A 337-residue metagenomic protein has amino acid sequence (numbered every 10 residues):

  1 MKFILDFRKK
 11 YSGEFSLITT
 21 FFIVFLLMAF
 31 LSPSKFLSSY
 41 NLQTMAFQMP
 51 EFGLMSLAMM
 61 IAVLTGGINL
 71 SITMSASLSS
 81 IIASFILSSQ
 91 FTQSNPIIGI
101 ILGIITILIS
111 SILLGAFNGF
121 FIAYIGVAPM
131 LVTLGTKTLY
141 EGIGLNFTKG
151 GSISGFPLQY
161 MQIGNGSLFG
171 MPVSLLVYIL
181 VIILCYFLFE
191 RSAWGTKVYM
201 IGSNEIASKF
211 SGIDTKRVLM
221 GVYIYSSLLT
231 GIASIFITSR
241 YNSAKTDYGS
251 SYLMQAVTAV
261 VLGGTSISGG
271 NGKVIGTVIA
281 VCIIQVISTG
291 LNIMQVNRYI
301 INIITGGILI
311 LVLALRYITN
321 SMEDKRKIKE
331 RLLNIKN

Functional and structural regions predicted by a protein language model:
M1-F22, L26, F210, D214-R217 (+1 more regions): Cytosolic-side transmembrane-helix boundaries in multi-pass membrane proteins
M1-S56, T92-L102, I213, K336-N337: Membrane-interfacial amphipathic/re-entrant helices at transmembrane-helix boundaries
L5, K9, I125-S192, V218-G221 (+3 more regions): Transmembrane helix-bundle core of multi-pass membrane transporters and related energy-transducing complexes
L17-A29, M59, L108-S111, K137 (+6 more regions): Hydrophobic core segments of alpha-helical transmembrane domains in multi-pass membrane transport and ion-translocation
F25-S32, S38-Q90, F120-V127, G264-V274 (+1 more regions): Single transmembrane alpha-helix segments in multi-pass membrane proteins
T92-T136, I279-A280: Alpha-helical transmembrane segments within multi-pass membrane transporters and channels
G99-I105, L113-N118, G170-K245: Helix-loop-helix "hairpin" substructures at the membrane interface of multi-pass membrane proteins
T230, R240-G306: Transmembrane alpha-helical segments in multi-pass inner-membrane proteins
